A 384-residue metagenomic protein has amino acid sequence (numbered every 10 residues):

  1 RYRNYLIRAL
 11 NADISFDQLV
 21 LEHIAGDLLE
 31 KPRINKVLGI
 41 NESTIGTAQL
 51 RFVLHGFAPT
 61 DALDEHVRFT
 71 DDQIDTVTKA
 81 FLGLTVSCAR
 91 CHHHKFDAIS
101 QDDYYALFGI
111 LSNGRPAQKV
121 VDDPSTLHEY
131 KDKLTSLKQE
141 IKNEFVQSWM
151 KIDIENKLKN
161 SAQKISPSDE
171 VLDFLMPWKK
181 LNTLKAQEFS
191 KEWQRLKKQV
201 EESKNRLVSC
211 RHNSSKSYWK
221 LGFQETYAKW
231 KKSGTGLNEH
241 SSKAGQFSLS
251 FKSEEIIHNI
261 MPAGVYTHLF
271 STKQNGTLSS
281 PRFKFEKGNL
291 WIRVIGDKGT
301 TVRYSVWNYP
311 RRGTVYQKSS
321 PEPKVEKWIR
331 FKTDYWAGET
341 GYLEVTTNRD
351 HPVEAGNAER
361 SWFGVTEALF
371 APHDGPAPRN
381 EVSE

Functional and structural regions predicted by a protein language model:
R1-D132: Short, structured secondary-structure elements that scaffold catalytic or ligand/cofactor-binding regions
Y2, I45-G46, D103, Q274-S279 (+3 more regions): Residues that flank catalytic or metal-binding motifs in active/ligand-binding sites
Y105-H240, E367-E384: Substrate/cofactor-recognition hotspot
T226-P262: Extracellular glycan-recognition surfaces and repeat-rich motifs
G245, K298-R312, A368: Extended low-complexity, serine/threonine- and proline-enriched intrinsically disordered segments
N259-L290, G299-R303, E326-F331: Short beta-strands within extracellular/lumenal beta-sheet-rich domains
L290-V306, E354-E359: Beta-strand acidic-aromatic groove motif in beta-rich domains, primarily in extracellular
W307-R360, P372-H373, A377: Extracellular carbohydrate recognition and processing domains and analogous Trp-centered ligand-binding platforms
